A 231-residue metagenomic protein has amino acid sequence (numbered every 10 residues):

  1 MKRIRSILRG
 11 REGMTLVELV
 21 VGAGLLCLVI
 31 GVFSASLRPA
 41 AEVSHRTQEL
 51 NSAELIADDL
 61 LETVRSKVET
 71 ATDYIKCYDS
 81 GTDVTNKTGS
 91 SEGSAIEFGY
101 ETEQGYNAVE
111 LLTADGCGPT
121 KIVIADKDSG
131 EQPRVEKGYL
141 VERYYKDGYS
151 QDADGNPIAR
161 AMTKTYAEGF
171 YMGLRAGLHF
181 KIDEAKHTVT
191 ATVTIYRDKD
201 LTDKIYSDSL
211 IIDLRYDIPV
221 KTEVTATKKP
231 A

Functional and structural regions predicted by a protein language model:
K2-I7, M14-E69: Aliphatic-rich helix starts adjacent to a transmembrane/signal segment
E12, S91-G99, A159-A161, I205-S207: Glycine-rich, flexible loop segments associated with nucleotide phosphate handling
G31, T82, I96-F98, E168 (+1 more regions): Short non-domain terminal segments
L60, T82-V84, P219: A broad, structure-centric signal for solvent-exposed, well-ordered loop/edge residues that line or flank functional
V68-Q104: Short, glycine/small-hydrophobic-rich surface segments
Y106-A231: Intrinsically disordered, low-complexity regions enriched in Pro/Ser/Thr/Gly and acidic residues
